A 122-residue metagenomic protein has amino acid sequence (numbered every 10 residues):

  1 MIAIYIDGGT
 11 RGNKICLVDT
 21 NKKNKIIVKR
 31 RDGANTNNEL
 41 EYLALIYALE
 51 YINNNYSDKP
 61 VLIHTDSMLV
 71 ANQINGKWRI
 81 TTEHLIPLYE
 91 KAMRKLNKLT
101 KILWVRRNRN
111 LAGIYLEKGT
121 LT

Functional and structural regions predicted by a protein language model:
M1-E39, E50-Y51: RNase H-like nuclease fold core
G9-R11, I46-K118: RNase H catalytic domain
E41, L45: Short, conserved alpha-helix that lines the donor NDP-sugar binding/gating region of sugar-transfer enzymes
T122: Acidic, His- and aromatic-enriched active-site or binding-groove loops in soluble protein domains that engage sugars
